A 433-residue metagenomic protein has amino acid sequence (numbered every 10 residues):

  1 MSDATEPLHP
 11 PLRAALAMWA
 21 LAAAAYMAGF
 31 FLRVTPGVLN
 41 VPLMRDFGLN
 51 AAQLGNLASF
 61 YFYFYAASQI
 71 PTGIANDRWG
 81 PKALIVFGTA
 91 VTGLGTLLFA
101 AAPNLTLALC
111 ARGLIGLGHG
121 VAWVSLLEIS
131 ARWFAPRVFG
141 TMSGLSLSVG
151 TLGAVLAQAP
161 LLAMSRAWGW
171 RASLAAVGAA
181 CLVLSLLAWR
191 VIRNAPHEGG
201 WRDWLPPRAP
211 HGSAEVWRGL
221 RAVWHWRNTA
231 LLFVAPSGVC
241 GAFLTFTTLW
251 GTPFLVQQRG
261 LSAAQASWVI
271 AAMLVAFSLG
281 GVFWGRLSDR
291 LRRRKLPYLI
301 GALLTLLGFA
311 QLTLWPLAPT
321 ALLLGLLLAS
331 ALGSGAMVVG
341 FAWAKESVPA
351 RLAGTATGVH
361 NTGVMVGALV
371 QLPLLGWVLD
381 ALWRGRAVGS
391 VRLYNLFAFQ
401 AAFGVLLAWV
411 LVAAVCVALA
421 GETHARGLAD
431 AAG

Functional and structural regions predicted by a protein language model:
T5-P11, A195-F233, G433: Juxtamembrane intracellular "pre-TM" segments in multi-pass secondary transporters
P36-V38, R227-G281, A368-G376: Extracytoplasmic gate region of multi-pass secondary transporters
G48, G80, A101-L107, A135 (+3 more regions): Helix-breaking motifs and short loop linkers at transmembrane-helix boundaries and internal kinks in secondary membrane
A67-T106: Conserved MFS/SLC helix-loop-helix module at the cytosolic interface between two early adjacent transmembrane helices
S68-G80, G280-R293: Helix-to-loop junctions at the C-terminal end of transmembrane segments in multipass secondary transporters
R78-G88, D289-L303: Cytoplasmic membrane-interface "Motif A"-like loop-to-helix N-cap segments of 12-TM Major Facilitator Superfamily
A111-G150: Cytoplasmic helix-loop-helix junction between adjacent transmembrane helices in 12-TM secondary transporters
S146-H197: Helix-loop-helix hairpin linking two adjacent transmembrane segments in secondary transporters
